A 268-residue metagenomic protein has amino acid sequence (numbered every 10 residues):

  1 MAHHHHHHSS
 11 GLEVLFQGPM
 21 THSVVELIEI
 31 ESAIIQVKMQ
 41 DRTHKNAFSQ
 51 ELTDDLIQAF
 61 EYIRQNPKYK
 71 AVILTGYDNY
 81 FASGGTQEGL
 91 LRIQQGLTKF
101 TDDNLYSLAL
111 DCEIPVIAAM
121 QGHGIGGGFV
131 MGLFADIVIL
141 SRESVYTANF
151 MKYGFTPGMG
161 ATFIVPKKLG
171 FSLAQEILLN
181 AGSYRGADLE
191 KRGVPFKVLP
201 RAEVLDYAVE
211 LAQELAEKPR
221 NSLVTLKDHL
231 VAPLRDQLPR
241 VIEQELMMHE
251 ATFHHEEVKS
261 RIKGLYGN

Functional and structural regions predicted by a protein language model:
M1-S32, F81, A181-A187, A202 (+2 more regions): C-terminal alpha-helix plus adjacent terminal tail
A2-Y77: Conserved CoA-thioester-binding segment of acyl-CoA-metabolizing enzymes
H6, D54, Q65-K68, G76-L108 (+2 more regions): Glycine- (often His-adjacent) and acidic-residue-rich active-site loop that binds/positions the CoA thioester
V37, D41, D55-L56, L74 (+6 more regions): Terminal peptide-recognition signature
T43, A47, D54, I93-D103 (+6 more regions): Residues at secondary-structure transition points
T53, Q87, D102, T162 (+4 more regions): A general structural signal for well-ordered alpha-helical segments in protein cores
N66, C112-E113, H255: Acidic-histidine catalytic/liganding microenvironments
L110-R220: Crotonase-fold acyl-CoA enzyme core
